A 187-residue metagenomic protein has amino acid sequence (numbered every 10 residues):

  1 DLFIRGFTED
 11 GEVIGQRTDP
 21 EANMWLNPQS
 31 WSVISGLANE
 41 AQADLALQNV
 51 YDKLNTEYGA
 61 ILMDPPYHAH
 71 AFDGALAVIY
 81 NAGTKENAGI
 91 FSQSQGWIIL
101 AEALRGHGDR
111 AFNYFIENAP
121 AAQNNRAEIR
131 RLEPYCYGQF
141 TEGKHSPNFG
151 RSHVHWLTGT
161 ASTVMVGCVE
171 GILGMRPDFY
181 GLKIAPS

Functional and structural regions predicted by a protein language model:
D1-A77, I116, P120-F149: Catalytic cores of carbohydrate-active enzymes
E21-G36, A43, L47, A88-A103 (+1 more regions): Well-ordered alpha-helical segments within folded domains of soluble proteins
D52-E57, H68, I79-N87, W97-S187: Non-catalytic C-terminal accessory modules of carbohydrate-active enzymes
